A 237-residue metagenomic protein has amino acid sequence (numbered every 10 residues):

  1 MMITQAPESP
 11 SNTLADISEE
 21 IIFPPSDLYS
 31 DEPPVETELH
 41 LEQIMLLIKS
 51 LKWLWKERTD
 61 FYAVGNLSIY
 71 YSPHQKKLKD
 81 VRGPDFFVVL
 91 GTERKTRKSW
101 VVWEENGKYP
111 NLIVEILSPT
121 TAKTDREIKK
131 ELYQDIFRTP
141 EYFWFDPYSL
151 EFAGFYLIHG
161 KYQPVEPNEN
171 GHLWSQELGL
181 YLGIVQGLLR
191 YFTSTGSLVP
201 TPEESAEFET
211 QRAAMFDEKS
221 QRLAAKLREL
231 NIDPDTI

Functional and structural regions predicted by a protein language model:
M2-E32, E36, W53, Y71-P84 (+3 more regions): C-terminal interaction segment
L41-L54: A structured, charge-rich N-terminal accessory region that forms the first stable segment of a protein and links
Q43, T59-F61, P84-D85, P110: A generic secondary-structure signal marking the coil-to-beta-strand transition
E57-S72: A short acidic/basic microdomain associated with nuclease active sites
Y62-V64, F143-D146: A structural signal for short, well-ordered beta-strand segments and their strand-loop junctions that often border
P140: Short acidic/polar active-site loop segments enriched in Thr and Asp
